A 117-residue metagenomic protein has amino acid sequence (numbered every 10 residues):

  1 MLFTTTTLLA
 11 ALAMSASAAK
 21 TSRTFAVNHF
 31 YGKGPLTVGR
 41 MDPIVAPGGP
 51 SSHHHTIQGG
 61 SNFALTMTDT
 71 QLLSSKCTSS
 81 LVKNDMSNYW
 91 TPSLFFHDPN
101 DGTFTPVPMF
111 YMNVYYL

Functional and structural regions predicted by a protein language model:
M1-R23: Fungal secretory targeting signals
K20-L117: Solvent-exposed N-terminal domain segments of exported/luminal and surface proteins
